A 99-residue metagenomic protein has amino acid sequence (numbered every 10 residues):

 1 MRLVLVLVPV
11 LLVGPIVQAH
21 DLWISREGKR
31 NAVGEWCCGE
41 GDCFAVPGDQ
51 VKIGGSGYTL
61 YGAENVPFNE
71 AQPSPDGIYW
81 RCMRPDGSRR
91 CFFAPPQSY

Functional and structural regions predicted by a protein language model:
V4-G14: Bacterial N-terminal signal peptides
P15-A19, P95-P96: Long, low-complexity, compositionally biased intrinsically disordered regions
V17-L60: N-terminal secretory signal peptides
C43-A45, D49-Y99: Helix-rich interaction surfaces within compact, conserved domain-sized segments that mediate assembly or partner
